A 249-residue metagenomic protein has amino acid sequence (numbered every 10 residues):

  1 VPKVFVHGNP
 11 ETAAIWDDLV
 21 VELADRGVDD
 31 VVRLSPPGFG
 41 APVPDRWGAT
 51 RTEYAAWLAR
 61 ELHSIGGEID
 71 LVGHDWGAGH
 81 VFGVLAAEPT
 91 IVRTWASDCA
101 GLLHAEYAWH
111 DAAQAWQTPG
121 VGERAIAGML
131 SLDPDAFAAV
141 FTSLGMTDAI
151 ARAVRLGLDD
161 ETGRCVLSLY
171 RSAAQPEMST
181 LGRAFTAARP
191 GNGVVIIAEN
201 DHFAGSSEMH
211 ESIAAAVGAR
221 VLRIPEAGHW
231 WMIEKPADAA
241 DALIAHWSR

Functional and structural regions predicted by a protein language model:
V1-V43: Conserved HGGG/HGGXW glycine-rich cap/lid loop of the alpha/beta-hydrolase fold
F5, L34, L71-G73, S97 (+1 more regions): Conserved SAM-binding loop
N9, G101, W230: Active-site pre-Tyr helix/loop in NAD(P)-dependent dehydrogenases
A13-I15, F39-I65, I69-V72, W76-A219 (+2 more regions): Flexible "cap/lid" subdomain of the alpha/beta-hydrolase fold that forms the substrate-access gate
W16-D17, S206-S207, I233-A237: Conserved strand-to-helix beginnings and helix N-cap segments that scaffold or border functional pockets
S35, G83, E234: Acidic donor-binding helix in nucleotide-sugar-dependent glycosyltransferases
I224-P236, A240: Catalytic histidine-centered segment of alpha/beta-hydrolase-like enzymes
